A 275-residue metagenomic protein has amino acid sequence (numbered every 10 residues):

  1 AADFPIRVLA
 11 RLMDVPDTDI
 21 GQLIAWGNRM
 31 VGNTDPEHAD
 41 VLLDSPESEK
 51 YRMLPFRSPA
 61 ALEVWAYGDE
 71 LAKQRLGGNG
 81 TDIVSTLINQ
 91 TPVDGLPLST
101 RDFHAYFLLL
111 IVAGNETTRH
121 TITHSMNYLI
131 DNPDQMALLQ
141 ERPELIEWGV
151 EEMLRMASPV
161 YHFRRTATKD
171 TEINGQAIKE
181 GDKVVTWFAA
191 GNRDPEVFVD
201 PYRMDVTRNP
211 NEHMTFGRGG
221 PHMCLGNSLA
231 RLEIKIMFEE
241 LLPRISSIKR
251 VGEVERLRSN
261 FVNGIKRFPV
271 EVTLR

Functional and structural regions predicted by a protein language model:
A1-R275: Cytochrome P450
